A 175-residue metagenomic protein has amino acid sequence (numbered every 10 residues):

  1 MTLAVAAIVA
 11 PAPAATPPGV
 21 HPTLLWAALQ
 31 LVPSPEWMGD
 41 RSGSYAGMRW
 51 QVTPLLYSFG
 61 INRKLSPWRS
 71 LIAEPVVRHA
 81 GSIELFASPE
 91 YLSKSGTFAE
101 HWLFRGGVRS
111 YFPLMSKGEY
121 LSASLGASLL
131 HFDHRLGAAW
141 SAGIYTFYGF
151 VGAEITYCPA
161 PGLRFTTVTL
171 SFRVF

Functional and structural regions predicted by a protein language model:
M1-A7: Bacterial N-terminal signal peptides
A7, R109-Y111: Soluble, non-transmembrane catalytic domains of enzymes that act on hydrophobic metabolites at membranes
I8-I72, R173-F175: Short glycine/proline- and aromatic-enriched beta-strand/turn motifs that initiate or cap beta-hairpins
G19-L31, G137-F175: Predominantly the C-terminal beta-signal and adjacent terminal strand-loop region of outer-membrane beta-barrel
L31-W37, V52, L85-Y91, G106-V108 (+4 more regions): Transmembrane beta-barrel strands of outer-membrane/channel proteins
P35-G47, Y91-F104, S128-A139, T156-T167: Solvent-exposed loop/turn segments connecting transmembrane beta-strands in outer-membrane beta-barrel proteins
L55-I61, I83-L85, M115-L121, T146-A153: Repeated loop/turn-to-beta-strand initiation elements of outer-membrane beta-barrel proteins
N62, R78, A87-L103, G107-R109: Exposed, low-structure sequence patches enriched in small/polar residues
